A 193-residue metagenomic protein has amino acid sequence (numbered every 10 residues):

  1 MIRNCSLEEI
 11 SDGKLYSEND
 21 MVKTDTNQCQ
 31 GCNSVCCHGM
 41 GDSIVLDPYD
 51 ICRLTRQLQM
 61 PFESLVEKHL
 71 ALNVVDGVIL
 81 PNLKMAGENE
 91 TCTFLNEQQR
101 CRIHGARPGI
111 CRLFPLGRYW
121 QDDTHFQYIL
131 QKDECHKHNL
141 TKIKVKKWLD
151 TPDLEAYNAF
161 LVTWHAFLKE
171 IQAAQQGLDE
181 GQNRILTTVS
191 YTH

Functional and structural regions predicted by a protein language model:
I2-G181: Hydrophobic scaffolds flanking metal-cofactor catalytic centers in soluble metalloenzymes
T187-T188: Intrinsically disordered, low-complexity acidic/polar and Pro/Ser/Thr-rich regulatory regions that often function as
T192-H193: Conserved small/polar residues in nucleotide/adenosyl-binding loops
